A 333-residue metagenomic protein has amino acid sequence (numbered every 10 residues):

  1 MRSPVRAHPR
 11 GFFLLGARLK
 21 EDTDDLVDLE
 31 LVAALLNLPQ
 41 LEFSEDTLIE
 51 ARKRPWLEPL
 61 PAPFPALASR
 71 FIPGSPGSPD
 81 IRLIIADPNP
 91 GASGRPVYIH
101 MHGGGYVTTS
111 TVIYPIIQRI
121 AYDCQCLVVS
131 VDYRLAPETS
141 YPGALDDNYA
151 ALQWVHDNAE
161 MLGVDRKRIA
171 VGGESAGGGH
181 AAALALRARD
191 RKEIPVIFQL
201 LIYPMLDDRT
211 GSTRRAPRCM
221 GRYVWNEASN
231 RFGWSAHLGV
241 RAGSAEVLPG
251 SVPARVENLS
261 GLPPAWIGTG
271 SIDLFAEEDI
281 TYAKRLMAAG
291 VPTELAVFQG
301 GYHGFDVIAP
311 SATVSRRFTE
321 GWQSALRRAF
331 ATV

Functional and structural regions predicted by a protein language model:
M1-I85, G243, F330-V333: A glycine/proline-hinged amphipathic helix-loop "lid/cap" segment that gates access to hydrophobic ligand pockets
G94-G103: Short beta-strand element of the alpha/beta-hydrolase
T111-S130: Short amphipathic alpha-helix adjacent to the substrate-entry channel of hydrolases
T139-E160, W322: Alpha/beta-hydrolase active-site loop
H156-V171, R191: Gly/Ser-rich "nucleophile elbow"/oxyanion-hole loop immediately N-terminal to the catalytic nucleophile in hydrolases
L186-S244: Hydrolase active-site cap/lid region
I267-T269: Short beta-strand/loop motif that positions the catalytic acidic residue of the alpha/beta-hydrolase fold
A312-V333: Catalytic active-site module of serine/aspartate enzymes centered on a nucleophile-bearing elbow/loop
